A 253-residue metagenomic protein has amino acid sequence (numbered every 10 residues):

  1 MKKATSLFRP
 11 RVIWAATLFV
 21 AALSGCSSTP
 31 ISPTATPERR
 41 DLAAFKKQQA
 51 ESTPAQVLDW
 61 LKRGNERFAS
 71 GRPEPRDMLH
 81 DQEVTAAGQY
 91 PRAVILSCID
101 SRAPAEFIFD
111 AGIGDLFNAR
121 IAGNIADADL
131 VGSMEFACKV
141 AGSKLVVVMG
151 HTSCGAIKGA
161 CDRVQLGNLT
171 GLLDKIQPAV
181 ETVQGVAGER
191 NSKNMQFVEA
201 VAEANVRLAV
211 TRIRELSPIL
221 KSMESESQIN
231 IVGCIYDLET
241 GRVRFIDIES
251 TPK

Functional and structural regions predicted by a protein language model:
K2-W14: Bacterial N-terminal signal peptides that target proteins for export
W14-S24: Bacterial N-terminal signal peptides
C26-G88, G114, G123-A141, K158-K253: Divalent-metal-activated hydrolytic enzyme cores
P73, D81, T85-A93, C98-A103 (+1 more regions): Glycine-rich, flexible N-terminal cofactor/catalytic loop recognition
R92, G142-L145: Loop/turn elements at helix/coil->beta-strand transitions in domains of secreted/extracellular proteins
S97-R102, A122-I125, H151: Short glycine-enriched loops at secondary-structure junctions
F109-N118: Short helix-loop-beta junction
V148: Conserved functional hotspot residues or short segments at active or partner-binding sites across diverse domains
